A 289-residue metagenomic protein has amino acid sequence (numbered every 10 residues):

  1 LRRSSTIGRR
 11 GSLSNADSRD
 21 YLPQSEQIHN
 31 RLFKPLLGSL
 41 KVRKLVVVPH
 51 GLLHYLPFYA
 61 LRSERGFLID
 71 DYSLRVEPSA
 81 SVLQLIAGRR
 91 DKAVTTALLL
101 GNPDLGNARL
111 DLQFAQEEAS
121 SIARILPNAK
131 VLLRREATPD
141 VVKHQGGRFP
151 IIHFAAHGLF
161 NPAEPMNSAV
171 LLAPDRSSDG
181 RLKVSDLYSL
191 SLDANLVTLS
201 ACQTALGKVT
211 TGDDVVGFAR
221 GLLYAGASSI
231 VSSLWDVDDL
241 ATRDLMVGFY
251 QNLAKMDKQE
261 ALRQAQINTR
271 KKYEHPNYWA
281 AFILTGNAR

Functional and structural regions predicted by a protein language model:
L1-K44, S63-E136, A241-V247, L253: Peri-functional-center coupling elements
S18, L22, N107, D111-M166 (+2 more regions): Functional beta-strand-loop-alpha-helix junction segments that form "active/interaction loops" within catalytic
V42-K44, T95, N128, G147-P150 (+4 more regions): Loop/turn elements at helix/coil->beta-strand transitions in domains of secreted/extracellular proteins
L45-V47, L100, I122, I152 (+5 more regions): Residue-level detector of buried hydrophobic side-chain packing in well-ordered secondary-structure elements
P49-L52: Short, well-ordered beta-to-alpha junction loops that form the rim of enzyme active sites and present histidine/acidic
Y55-F58, E64, Q84-L85, A108-L110 (+2 more regions): Short helix/loop capping segments that flank catalytic or ligand/cofactor-binding pockets
A80-V82, G88, P150-G248: Catalytic cores of nucleophile-dependent amide-cleaving enzymes
L240-R289: An often Trp-containing, charged/polar helix-loop segment at the C-terminal end of enzyme catalytic cores
